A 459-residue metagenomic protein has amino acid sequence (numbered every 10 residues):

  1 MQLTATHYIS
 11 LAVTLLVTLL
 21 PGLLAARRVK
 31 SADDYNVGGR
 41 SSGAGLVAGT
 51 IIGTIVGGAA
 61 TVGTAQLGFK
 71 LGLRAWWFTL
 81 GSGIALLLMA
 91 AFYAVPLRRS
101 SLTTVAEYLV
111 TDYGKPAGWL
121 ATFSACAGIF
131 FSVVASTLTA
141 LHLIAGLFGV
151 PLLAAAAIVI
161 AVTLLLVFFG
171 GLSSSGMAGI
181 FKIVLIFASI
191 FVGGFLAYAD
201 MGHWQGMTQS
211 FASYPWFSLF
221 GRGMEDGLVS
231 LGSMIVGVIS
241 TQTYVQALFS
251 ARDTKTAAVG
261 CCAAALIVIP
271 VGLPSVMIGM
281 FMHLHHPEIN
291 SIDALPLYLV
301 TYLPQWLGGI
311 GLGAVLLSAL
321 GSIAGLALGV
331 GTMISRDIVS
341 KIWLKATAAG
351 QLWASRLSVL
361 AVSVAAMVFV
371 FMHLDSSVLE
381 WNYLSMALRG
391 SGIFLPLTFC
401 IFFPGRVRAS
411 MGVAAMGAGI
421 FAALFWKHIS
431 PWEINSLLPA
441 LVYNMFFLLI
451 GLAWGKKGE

Functional and structural regions predicted by a protein language model:
M1-E459: Membrane-embedded helix-loop-helix hairpins and adjacent transmembrane boundary segments in multi-pass transporters
